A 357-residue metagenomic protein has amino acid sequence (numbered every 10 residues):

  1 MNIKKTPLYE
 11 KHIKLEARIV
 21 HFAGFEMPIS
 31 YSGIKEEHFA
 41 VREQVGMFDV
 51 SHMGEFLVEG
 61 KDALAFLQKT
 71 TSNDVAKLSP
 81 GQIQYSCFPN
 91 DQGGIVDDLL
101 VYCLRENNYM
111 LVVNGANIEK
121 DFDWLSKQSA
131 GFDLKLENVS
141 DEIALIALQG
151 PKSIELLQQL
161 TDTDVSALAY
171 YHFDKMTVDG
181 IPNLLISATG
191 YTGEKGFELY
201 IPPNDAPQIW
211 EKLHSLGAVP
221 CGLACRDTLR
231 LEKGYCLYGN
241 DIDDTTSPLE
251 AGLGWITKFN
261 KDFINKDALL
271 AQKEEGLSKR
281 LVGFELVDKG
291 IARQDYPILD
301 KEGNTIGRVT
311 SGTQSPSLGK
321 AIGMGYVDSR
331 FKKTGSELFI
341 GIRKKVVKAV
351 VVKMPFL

Functional and structural regions predicted by a protein language model:
M1-A23, M27-I29, L104-L357: Conserved, structured C-terminal
M1-S86, G94-V96, A224: Acidic, proline/glycine-enriched N-terminal capping motif
V45, T71, F88-N90, I209 (+2 more regions): Short, intrinsically disordered/low-complexity patches at protein termini and at juxtamembrane boundaries
K61-I95, S153-P182: Internal amphipathic helical hairpin motif
D74-N107, V112-Q128: Well-ordered mid-protein domain cores that form the structural environment of catalytic cofactors
